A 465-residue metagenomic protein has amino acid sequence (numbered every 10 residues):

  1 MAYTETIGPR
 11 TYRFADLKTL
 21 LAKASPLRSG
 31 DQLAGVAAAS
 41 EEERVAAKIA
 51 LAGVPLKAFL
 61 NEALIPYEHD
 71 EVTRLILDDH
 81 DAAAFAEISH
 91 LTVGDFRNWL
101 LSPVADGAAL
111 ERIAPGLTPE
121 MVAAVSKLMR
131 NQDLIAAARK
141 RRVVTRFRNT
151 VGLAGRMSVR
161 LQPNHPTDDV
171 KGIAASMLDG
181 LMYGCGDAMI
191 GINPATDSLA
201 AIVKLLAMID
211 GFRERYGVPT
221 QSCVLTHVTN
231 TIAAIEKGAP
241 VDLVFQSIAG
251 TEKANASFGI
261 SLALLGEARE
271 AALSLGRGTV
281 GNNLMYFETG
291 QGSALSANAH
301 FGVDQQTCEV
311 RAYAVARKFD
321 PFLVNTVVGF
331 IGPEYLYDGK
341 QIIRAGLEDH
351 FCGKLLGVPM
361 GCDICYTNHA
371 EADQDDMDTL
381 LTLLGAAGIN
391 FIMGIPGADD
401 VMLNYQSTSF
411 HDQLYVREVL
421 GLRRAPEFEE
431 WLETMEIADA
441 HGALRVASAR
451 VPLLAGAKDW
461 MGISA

Functional and structural regions predicted by a protein language model:
A2-A174, M182, D187-A465: Anaerobic metallocofactor- and corrinoid-dependent redox/one-carbon enzyme cores, especially those from methanogenesis
